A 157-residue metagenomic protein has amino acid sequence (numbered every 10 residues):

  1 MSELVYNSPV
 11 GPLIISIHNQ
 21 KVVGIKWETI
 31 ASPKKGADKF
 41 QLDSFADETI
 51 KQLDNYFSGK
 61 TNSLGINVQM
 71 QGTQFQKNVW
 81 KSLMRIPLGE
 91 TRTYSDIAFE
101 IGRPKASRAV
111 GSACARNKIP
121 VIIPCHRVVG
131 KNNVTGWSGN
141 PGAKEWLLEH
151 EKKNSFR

Functional and structural regions predicted by a protein language model:
M1-P104, H150-R157: Basic nucleic-acid-binding alpha-helical/helix-turn surface characteristic of O6-alkylguanine DNA
V22, I119-V121: Mobile beta-alpha loop/short-helix "lid" or hinge segments that flank ligand
K105-I119: Regulatory, non-catalytic segments
V121-V128: Short Lys/Arg-enriched helix C-cap and helix-to-coil transition segments that create basic nucleic-acid-contact patches
K131-R157: …primarily DNA-binding HTH/wHTH and HhH modules…
